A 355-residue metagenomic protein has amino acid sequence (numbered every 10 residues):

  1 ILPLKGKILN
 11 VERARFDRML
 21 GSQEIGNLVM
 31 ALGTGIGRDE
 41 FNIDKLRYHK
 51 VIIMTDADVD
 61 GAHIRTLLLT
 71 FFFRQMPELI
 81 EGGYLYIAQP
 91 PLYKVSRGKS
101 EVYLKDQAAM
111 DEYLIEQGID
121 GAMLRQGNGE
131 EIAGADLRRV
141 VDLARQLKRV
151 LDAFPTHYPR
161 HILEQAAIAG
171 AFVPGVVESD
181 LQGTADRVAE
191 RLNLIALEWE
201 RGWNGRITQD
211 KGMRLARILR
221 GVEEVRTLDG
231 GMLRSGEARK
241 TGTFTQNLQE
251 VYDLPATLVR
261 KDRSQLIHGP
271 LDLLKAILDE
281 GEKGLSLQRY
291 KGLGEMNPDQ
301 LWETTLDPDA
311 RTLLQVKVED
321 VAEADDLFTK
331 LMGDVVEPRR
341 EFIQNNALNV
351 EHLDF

Functional and structural regions predicted by a protein language model:
I1-F355: Conserved phosphate-chemistry cores used by DNA topoisomerases
